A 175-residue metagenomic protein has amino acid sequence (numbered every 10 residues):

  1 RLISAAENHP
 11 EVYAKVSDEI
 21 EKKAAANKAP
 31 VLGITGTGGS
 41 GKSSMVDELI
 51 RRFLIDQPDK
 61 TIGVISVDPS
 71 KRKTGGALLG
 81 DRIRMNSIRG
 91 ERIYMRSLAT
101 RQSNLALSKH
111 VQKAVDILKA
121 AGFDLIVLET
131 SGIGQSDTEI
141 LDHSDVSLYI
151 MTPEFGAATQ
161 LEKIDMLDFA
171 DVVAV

Functional and structural regions predicted by a protein language model:
S4-A29, S40, L49-F155: Nucleotide-state-sensitive switch-loop elements of NTP-binding domains
L32-I34: Hydrophobic anchor at the beta1->P-loop junction of P-loop NTPases
S43: Walker A/P-loop
T138-E139, E162-D165: Short, conserved "post-DEAD/DEAH" coupling segment immediately C-terminal to helicase motif II within the SF2/RecA-like
V146-M151, M166-V175: Conserved beta-strand/loop subsegment of P-loop NTPase cores
G156-E162: Short, charged, surface-exposed secondary-structure boundary motifs
